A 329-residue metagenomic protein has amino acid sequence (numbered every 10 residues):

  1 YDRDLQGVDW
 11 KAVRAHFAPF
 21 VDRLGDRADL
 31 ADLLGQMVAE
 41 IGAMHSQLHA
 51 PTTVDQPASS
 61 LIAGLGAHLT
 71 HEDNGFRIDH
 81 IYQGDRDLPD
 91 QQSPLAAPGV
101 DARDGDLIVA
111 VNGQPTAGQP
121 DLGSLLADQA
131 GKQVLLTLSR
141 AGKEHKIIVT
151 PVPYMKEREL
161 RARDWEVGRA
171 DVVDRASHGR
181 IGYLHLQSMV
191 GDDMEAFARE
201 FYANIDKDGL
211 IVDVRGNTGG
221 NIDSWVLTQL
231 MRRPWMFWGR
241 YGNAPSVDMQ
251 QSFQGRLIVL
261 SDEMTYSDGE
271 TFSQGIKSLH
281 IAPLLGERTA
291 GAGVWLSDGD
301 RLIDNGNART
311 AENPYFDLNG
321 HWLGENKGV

Functional and structural regions predicted by a protein language model:
Y1-Q47, H71-R77, D87, L210: Terminal targeting/pro-maturation regions of precursor/exported proteins
Y1-Q6, D22, R77, G84-L95 (+2 more regions): Cleft-lining beta-strand/loop regions that shape enzyme active-site pockets
D9-R14, T53-P57, R140-G142: A glycine-rich phosphate-binding loop feature that marks nucleotide/adenosyl-phosphate handling sites
M37, L184, H321: A residue-level signal for conserved active-site and pocket-lining positions in enzyme catalytic cores
A43-D90, D171-D174: PDZ/PDZ-like peptide-tail recognition elements
T70, T137-A141, F316: A generic structural motif
G105: Conserved catalytic motifs of ABC-family nucleotide-binding domains
K156, R309, F316-V329: Active-site rim recognition segments
